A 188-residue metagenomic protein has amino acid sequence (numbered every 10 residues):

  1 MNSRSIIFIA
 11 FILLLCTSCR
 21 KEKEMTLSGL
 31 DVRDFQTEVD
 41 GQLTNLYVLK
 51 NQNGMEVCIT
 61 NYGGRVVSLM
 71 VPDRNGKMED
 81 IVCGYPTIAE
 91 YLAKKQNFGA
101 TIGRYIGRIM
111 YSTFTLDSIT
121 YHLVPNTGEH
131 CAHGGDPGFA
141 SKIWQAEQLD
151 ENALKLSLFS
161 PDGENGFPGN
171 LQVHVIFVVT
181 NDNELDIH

Functional and structural regions predicted by a protein language model:
M1-I7: Bacterial N-terminal signal peptides that target proteins for export
F8-L13: Hydrophobic helical h-region of N-terminal Sec-dependent signal peptides in bacterial secretory/periplasmic proteins
L15-S18: C-terminal motif of bacterial Sec signal peptides marking the signal peptidase cleavage site
R20-H188: Surface-exposed acidic/polar loop and edge beta-strand patches at domain peripheries
